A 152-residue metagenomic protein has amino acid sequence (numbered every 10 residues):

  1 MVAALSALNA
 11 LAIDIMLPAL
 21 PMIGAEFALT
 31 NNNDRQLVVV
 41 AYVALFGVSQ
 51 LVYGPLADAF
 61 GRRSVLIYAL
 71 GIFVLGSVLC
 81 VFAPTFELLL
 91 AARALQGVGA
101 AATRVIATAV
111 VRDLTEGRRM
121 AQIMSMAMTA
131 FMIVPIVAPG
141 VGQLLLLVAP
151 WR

Functional and structural regions predicted by a protein language model:
M1-L29, Y53: Extracytoplasmic
S6, V39, V43, M124-M132: Small-residue-rich transmembrane alpha-helices and their cytosolic helix-loop interfaces in multi-pass secondary
A10, D14, V81, G97-V105: Small-residue-rich segments within alpha-helical transmembrane domains of MFS-like 12-TM solute carriers
D14, V43-L51, A101, P135-I136: Residue-level signature of mid-helix packing/kink "hotspots" within the transmembrane helices of 12-pass Major
A19-V48: Extracellular/periplasmic helix-loop-helix junction of adjacent transmembrane segments in MFS-like secondary
V48-E87: Conserved MFS/SLC helix-loop-helix module at the cytosolic interface between two early adjacent transmembrane helices
L88, Q122-R152: Helix-loop-helix hairpin linking two adjacent transmembrane segments in secondary transporters
A92-F131: Cytoplasmic helix-loop-helix junction between adjacent transmembrane helices in 12-TM secondary transporters
